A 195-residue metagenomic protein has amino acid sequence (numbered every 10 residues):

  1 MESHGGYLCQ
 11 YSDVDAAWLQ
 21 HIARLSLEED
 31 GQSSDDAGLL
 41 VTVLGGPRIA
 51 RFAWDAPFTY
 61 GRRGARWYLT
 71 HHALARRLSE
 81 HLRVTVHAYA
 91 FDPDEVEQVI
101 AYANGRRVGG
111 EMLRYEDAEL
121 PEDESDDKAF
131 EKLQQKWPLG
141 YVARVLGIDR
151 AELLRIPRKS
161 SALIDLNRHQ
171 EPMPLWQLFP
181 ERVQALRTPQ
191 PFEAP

Functional and structural regions predicted by a protein language model:
M1, S34-D35, S125: Intrinsic disorder/low-complexity signal
M1-D30: Short, extreme N-terminal segment that most often corresponds to the first beta-strand
S3-H4, E29, D36, V43-L44 (+5 more regions): Intrinsically disordered, low-complexity segments enriched in small/polar residues
L25-M112: Short, intrinsically disordered low-complexity segments
Q98, Y115-P195: Long, compositionally biased intrinsically disordered terminal regions
